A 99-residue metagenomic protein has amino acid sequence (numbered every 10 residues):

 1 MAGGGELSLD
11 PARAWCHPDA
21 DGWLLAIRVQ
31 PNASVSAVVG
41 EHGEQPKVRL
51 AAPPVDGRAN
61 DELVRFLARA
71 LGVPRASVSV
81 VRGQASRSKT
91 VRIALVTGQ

Functional and structural regions predicted by a protein language model:
M1-V64, A70-R75, S79-Q99: Contiguous, often N-terminal, cationic amphipathic patches that form binding interfaces
